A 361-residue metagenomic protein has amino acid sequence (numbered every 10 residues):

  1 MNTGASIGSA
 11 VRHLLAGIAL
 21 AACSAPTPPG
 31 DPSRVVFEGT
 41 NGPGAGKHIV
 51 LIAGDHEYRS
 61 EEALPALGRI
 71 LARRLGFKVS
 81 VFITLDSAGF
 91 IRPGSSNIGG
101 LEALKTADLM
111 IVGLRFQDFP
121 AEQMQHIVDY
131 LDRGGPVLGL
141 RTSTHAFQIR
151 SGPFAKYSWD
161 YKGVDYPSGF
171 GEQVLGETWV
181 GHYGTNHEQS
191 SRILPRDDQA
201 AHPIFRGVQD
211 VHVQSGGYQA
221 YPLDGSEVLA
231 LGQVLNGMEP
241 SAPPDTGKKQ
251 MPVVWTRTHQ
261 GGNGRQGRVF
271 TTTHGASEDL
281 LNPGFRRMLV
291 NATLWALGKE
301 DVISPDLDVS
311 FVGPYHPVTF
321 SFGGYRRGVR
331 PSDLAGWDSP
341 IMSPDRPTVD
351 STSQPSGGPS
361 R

Functional and structural regions predicted by a protein language model:
N2-L15: Bacterial N-terminal signal peptides that target proteins for export
A16-L20: Hydrophobic helical h-region of N-terminal Sec-dependent signal peptides in bacterial secretory/periplasmic proteins
C23-P26: N-terminal Sec signal peptide cleavage junction
P28-G44, E62-A63, I70-F77, N236-M238 (+1 more regions): Extracellular ligand-binding/catalytic regions of CAZymes and related secreted enzymes and adhesion modules
P29-D31, V35-T40, V50-F147: Helical hinge/lid and interdomain linker segments adjacent to catalytic or ligand-binding clefts that mediate domain
A45-G46, L140-A242, P305-S360: An acidic, glycine-rich "communication" segment
I49, A53, L229-A230, F270-H274: Active-site-proximal beta-strand elements of phosphoester/diester hydrolases
H56-E57, Q117, T144-A146, D210 (+3 more regions): Short, solvent-exposed loop/turn segments at secondary-structure junctions
